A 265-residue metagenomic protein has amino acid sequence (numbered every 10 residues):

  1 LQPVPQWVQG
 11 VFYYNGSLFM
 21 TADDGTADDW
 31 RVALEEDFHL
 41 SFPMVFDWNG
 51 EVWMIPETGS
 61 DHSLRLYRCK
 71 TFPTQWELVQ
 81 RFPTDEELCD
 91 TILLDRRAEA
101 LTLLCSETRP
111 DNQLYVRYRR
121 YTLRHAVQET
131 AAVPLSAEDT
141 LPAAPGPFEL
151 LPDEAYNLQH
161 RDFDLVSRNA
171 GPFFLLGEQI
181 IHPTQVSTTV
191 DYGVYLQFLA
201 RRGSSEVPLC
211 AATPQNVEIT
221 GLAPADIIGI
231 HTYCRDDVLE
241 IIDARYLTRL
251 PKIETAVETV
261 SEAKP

Functional and structural regions predicted by a protein language model:
L1-P265: Carbohydrate-active catalytic/glycan-binding domains of CAZyme proteins, especially the secreted or lumenal ectodomains
